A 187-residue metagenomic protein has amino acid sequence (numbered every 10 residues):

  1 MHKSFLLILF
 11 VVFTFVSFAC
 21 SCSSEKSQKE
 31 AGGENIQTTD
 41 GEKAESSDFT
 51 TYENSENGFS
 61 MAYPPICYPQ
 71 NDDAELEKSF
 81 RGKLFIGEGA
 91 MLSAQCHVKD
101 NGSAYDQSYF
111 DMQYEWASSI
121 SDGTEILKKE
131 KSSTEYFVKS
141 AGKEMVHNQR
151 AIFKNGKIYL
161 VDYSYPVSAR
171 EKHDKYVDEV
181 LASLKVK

Functional and structural regions predicted by a protein language model:
M1-C20: Sec-dependent bacterial lipoprotein signal peptides
H2, S24-Q28, E42, K128 (+1 more regions): Generic cytosolic/nucleocytoplasmic N-terminal low-complexity/intrinsically disordered segments
L6, V12, E34-Q37, D122-T124 (+2 more regions): A detector of low-complexity, intrinsically disordered, Ser/Thr/Gly/Pro/Ala-rich segments
L7, C20-R81, G123, K143-M145 (+1 more regions): N-terminal targeting sequences that direct proteins away from the cytosol to non-cytosolic compartments
V11-F13, D40-K43, T50-N54, A117-S118 (+2 more regions): Residue-level signal for the start and early helices of compact helical domains
F15-S17, A62, M91: Disulfide-bonded cysteine motifs in exported proteins
N71-L160, Y165-A169: Conserved polar/disulfide-associated segments of primarily extracytoplasmic proteins
